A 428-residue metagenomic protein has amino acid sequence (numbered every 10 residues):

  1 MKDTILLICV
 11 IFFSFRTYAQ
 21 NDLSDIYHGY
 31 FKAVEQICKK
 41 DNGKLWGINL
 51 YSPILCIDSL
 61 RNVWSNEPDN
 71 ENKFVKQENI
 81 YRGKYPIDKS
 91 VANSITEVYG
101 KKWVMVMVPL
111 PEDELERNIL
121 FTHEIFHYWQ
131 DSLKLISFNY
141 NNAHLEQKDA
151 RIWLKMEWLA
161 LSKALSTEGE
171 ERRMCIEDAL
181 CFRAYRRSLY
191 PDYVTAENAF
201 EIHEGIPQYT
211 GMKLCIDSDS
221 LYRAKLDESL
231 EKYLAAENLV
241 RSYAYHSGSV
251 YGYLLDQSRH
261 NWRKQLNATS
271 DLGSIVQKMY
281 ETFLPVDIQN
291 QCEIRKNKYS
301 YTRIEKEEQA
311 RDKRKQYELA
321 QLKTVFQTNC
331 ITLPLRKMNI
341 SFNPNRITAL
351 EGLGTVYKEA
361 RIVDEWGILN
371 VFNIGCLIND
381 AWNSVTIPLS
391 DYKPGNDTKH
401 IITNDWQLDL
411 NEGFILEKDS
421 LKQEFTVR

Functional and structural regions predicted by a protein language model:
M1-D25: Bacterial Sec-dependent N-terminal signal peptides
Q20-N79, D364: N-terminal mature-domain "stem" immediately C-terminal to a signal peptide or N-terminal signal-anchor/transmembrane
Y81-G100: Catalytic zinc-binding patch centered on the HExxH motif and its immediate surroundings that defines zinc-dependent
V106-F121: Short pre-active-site segment immediately N-terminal to the catalytic Zn-binding motif
I119-S132, Q208: Active-site recognition of the HExxH zinc-binding catalytic motif
S132-L189, Y193, E197-R223: Post-HExxH zinc-binding segment in Zn-dependent metallohydrolases
P191-L221, L230-Q289: Active-site-proximal alpha-helical
N267-R428: Non-catalytic terminal regions of proteins
